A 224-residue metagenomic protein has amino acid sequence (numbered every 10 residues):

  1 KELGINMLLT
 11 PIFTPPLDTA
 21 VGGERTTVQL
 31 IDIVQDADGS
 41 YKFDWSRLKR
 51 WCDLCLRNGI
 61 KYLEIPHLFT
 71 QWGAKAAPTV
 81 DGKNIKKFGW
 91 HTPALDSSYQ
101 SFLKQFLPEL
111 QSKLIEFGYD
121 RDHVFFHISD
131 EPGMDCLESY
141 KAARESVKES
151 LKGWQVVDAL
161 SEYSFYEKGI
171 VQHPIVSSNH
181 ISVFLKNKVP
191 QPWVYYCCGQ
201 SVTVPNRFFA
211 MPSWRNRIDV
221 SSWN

Functional and structural regions predicted by a protein language model:
K1-S150, A159-K168: Aromatic-lined carbohydrate-binding surfaces of glycoside hydrolases
S150-L151, W223: Extended alpha-helical regions
G153-L160, V171-N179: Short, hydrophobic beta-strand segments that form beta-sheet elements in well-ordered domains
W154-Y166, V194-G199: A generic structural motif
Q172-N224: Catalytic-core region of carbohydrate-active enzymes that cleave or remodel glycosidic bonds
